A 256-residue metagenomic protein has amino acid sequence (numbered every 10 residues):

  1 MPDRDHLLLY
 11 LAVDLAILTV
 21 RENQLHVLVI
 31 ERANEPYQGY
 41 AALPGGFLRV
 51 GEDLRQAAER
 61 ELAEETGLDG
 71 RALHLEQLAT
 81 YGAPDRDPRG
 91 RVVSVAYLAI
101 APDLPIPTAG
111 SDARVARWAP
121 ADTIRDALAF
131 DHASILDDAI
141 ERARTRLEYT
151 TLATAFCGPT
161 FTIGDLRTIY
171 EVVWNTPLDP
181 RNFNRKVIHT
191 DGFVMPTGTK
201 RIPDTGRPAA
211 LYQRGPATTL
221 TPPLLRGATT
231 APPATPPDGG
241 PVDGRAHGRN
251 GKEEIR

Functional and structural regions predicted by a protein language model:
P2-A42, R55: N-terminal strand-loop-strand
L9-V13, H26, L54-E59, A63 (+5 more regions): Active-site segment of metal-dependent pyrophosphate-handling enzymes, primarily the Nudix hydrolase catalytic core
V20-R21, V27-I30, R55-E59, E65-T66 (+2 more regions): Core subunits and conserved enzymes of cellular information-processing and envelope-translocation systems across
L43-G51, A155: Short histidine-centered catalytic/ligand-binding loop motif
A96-A99, P107-A143, L147, F156-G164 (+4 more regions): NUDIX/MutT-family hydrolases
T168-P177: Short helix-coil junctions and helix-kink-helix linkers
G192-T230: Charged low-complexity interaction tracts in eukaryotic proteins
